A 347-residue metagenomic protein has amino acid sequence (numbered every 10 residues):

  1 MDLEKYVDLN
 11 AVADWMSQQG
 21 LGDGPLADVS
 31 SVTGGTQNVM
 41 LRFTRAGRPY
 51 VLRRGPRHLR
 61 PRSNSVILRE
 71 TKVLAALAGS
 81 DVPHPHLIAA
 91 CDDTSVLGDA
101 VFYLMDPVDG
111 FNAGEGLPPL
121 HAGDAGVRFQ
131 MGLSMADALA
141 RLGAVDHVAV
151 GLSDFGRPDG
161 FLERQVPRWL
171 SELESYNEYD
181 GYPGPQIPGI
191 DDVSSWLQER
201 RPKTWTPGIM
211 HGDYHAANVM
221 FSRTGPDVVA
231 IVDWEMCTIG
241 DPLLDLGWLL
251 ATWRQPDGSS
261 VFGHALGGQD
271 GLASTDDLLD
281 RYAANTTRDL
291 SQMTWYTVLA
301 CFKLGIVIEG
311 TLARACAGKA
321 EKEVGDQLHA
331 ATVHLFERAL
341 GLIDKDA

Functional and structural regions predicted by a protein language model:
M1-G22: Juxta-kinase regulatory segment immediately upstream of eukaryotic protein kinase catalytic domains
V29-D192, E199-I209: ATP-binding pocket architecture of kinase catalytic cores
R157, R288-A300: All-alpha amphipathic helical-bundle segments outside canonical DNA-binding/catalytic cores that form hydrophobic
I209-H211, A216: Catalytic-loop of the protein kinase fold
V219-F221: Hydrophobic residue at the +6 position relative to the catalytic HRD Asp in the kinase catalytic loop
V232-C237: Activation of the activation-loop gatekeeper triad in protein kinase-fold domains
L244-T286, A300-G318: Active-site activation/catalytic loop segments of kinase-like enzymes and analogous catalytic loops in related
R288, Q292, I306-A347: Helical subdomain adjoining the active site within ATP-dependent kinase catalytic cores
